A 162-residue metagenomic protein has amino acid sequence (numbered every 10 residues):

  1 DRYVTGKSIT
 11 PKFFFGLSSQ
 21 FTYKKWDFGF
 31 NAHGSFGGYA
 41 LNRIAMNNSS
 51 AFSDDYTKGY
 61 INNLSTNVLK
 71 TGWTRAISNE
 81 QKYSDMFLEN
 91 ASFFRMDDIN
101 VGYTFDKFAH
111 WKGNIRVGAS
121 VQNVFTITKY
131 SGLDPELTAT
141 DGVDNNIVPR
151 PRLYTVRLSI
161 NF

Functional and structural regions predicted by a protein language model:
R2-T5, S84-L88, T140-N146: Extracellular loop and loop/strand-boundary signature of outer-membrane beta-barrel proteins
P11-F15, S92-D97, G113, R150-Y154: Residues that define the transmembrane beta-barrel architecture of outer-membrane proteins
S18-T22, G102-D106, T155-N161: Transmembrane beta-barrel domains of outer membrane proteins
Y23-K25, G34-G38, D98, F105 (+3 more regions): Transmembrane beta-strands of outer-membrane beta-barrel pores
K25-G29, F108-A109: Repeated loop/turn-to-beta-strand initiation elements of outer-membrane beta-barrel proteins
F30, V117-A119, L158: Membrane-embedded beta-strand positions of outer-membrane beta-barrel proteins
S35-R116, V121: Extracytoplasmic gating/loop element in the C-terminal half of outer-membrane beta-barrel translocons and assembly
L69, N79-Q81, T126-F162: C-terminal beta-signal and terminal closure region of outer-membrane beta-barrel proteins
